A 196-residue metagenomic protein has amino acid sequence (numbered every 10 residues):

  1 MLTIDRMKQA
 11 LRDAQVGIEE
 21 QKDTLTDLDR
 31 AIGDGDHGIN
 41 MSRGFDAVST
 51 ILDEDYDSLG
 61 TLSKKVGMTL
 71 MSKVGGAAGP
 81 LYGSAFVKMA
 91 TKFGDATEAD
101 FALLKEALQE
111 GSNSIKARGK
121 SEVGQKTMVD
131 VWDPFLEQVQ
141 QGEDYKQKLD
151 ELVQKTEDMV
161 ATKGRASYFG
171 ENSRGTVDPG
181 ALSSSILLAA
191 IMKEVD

Functional and structural regions predicted by a protein language model:
M1-D196: N-terminal loops that bind phosphate or other acidic moieties and the adjacent beta-alpha structural core
